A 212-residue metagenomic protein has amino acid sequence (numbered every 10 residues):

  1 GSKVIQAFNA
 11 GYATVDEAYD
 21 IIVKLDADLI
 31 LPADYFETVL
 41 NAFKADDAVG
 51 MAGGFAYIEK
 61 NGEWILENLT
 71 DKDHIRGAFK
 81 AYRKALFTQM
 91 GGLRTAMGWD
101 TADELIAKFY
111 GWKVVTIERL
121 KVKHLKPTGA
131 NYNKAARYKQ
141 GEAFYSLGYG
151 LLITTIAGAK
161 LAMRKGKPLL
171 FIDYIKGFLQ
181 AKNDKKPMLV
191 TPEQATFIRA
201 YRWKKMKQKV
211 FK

Functional and structural regions predicted by a protein language model:
G1-D20: Active-site-proximal specificity loops/subdomain of glycosyltransferases
V4-F8, Y35, I75-A78: Conserved donor sugar-nucleotide recognition element shared by glycan-biosynthetic enzymes
E17, I30-L66: Conserved donor NDP-sugar-binding/catalytic core segment of glycosyltransferases
D73, K80, V115, Y145: Residues that recognize and position ribonucleotide moieties
R76-G91: Conserved nucleotide-sugar donor-binding and metal-coordinating catalytic region shared by glycosyltransferases
L86-Q89, A96-K126: A short, conserved alpha-helix in the catalytic core of glycosyltransferases
A136-K212: Non-catalytic, C-terminal membrane-associated alpha-helical segments of glycosyltransferases
